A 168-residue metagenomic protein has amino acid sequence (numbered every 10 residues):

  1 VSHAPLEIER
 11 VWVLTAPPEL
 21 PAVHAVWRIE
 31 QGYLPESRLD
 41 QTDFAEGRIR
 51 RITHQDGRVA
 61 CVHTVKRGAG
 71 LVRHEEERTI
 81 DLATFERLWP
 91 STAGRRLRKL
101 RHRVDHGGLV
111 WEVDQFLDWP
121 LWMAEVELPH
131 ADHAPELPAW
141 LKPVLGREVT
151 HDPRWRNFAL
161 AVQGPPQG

Functional and structural regions predicted by a protein language model:
V1-G168: Phosphate-end processing signature that detects enzymes handling 5′-triphosphorylated RNA and polyphosphate
